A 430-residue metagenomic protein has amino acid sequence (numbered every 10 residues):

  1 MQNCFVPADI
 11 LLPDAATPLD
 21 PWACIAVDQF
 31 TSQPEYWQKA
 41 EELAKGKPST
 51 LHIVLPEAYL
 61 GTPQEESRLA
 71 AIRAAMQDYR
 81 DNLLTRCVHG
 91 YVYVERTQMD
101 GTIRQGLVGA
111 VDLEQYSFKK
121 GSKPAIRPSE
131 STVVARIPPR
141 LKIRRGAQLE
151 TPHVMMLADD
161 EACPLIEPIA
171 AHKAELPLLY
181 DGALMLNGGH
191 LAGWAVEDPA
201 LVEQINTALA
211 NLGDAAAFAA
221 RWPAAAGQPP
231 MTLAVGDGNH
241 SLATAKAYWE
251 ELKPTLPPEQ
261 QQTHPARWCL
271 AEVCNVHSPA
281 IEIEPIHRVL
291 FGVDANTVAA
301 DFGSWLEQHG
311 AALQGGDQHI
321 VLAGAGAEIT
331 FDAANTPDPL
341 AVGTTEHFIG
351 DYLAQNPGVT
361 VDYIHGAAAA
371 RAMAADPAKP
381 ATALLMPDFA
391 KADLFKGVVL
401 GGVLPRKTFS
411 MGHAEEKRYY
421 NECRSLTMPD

Functional and structural regions predicted by a protein language model:
M1-G188, G193-E197, A217-P223, A381 (+2 more regions): N-terminal extension/subdomain marker
S49-L51, P152-V154, M231, A266-E272 (+2 more regions): Structural beta-strand/beta-sheet cores of well-ordered domains, especially the beta-sheet scaffolds that support
Q148, E197, L201, L233-H240: Short, contiguous, pocket-lining structural segments that sit at or immediately flank catalytic/ligand-binding sites
L157, V235-G236, E272, L385-P387: Short beta-strand segments
M185-A208, I329, A333-P337: Glycine-rich phosphate-binding "P-loop"
N211-L256: Active-site beta-strand/loop microenvironment that shapes enzyme catalytic pockets
N239-S304: Catalytic or ion-translocation cores adjacent to nucleophile or general acid/base/metal-coordination motifs in diverse
L290-T408: C-terminal catalytic or substrate-handling cores of phosphate/nucleotide- and metal-cofactor-dependent proteins acting
